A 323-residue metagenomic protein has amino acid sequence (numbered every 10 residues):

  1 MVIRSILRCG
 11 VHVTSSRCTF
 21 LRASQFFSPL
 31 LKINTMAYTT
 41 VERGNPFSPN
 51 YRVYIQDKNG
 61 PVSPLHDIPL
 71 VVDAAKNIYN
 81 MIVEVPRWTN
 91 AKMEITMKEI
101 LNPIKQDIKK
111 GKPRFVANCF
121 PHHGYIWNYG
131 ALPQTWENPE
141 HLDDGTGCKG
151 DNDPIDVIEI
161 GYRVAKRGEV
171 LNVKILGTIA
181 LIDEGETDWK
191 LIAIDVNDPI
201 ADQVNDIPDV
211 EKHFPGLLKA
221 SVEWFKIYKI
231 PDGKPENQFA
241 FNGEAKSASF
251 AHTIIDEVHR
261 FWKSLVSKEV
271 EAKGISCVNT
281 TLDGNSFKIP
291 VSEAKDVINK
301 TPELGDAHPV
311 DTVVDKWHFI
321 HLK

Functional and structural regions predicted by a protein language model:
V2-R4: Context-dependent free N-terminus signature
C9-V13, C18-K323: Hydrophobic N-terminal alpha-helices or hydrophobic patches in metabolic proteins across all domains of life
